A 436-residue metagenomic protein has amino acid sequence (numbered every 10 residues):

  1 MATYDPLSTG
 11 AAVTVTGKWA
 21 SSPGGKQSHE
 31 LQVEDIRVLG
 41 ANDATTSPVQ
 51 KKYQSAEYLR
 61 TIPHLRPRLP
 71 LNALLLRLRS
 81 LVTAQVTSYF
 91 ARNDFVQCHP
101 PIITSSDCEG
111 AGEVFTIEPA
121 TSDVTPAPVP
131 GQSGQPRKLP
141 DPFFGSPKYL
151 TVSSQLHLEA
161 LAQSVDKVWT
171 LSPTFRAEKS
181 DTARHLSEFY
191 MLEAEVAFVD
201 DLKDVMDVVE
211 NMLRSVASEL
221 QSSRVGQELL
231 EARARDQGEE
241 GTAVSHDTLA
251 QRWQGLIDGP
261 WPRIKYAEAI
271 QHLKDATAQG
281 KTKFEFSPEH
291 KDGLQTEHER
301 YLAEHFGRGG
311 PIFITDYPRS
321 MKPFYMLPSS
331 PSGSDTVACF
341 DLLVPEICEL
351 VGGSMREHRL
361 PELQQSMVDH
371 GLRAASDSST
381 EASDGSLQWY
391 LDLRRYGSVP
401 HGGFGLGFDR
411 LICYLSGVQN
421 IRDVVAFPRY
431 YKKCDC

Functional and structural regions predicted by a protein language model:
M1-V199, D384, D392, C413: Class II aminoacyl-tRNA synthetase-like tRNA-binding/catalytic domains
T9, P142-G145, L150, Q163-P173 (+4 more regions): TRNA-recognition modules of translation machinery and tRNA-sensing kinases, especially anticodon-binding
G17, Q271, M355: NTP/phosphate- and nucleic-acid-binding module
D35, E268, R410: Ca2+-coordinating acidic residues in Ca2+-binding motifs
N72, L76, K148-T151, L161 (+5 more regions): Hydrophobic alpha-helical scaffolding
C108-E109, E113-V114, P119-L139, N211-V344 (+1 more regions): Metal-assisted phosphate- and nucleotidyl-transfer catalytic regions
